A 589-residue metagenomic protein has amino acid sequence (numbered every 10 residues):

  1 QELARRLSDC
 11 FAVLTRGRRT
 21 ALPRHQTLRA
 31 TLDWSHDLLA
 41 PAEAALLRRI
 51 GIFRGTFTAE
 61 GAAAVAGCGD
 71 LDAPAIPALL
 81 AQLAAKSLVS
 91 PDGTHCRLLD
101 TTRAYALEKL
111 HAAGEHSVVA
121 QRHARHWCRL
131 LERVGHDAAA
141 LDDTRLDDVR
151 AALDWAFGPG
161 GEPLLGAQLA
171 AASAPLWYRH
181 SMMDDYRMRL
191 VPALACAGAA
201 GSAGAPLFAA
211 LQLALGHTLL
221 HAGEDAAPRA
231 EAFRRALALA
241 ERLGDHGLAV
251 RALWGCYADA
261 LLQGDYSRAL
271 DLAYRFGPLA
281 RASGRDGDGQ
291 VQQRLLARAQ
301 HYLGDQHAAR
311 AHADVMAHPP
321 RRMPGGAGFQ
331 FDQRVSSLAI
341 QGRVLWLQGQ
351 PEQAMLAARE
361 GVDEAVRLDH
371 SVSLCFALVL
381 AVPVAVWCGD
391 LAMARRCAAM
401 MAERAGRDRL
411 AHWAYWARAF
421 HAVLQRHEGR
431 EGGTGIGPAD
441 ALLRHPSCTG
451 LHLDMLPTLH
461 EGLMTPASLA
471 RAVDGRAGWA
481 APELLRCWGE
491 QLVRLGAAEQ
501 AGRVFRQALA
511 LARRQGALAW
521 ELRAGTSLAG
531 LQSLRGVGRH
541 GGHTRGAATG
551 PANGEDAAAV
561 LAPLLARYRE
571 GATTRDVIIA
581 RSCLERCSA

Functional and structural regions predicted by a protein language model:
Q1-R6, G17: Non-catalytic, charged helical/coil tracts that couple and regulate nucleotide-powered enzyme cores
R5-A12, L32, H36-A113, S117-R125 (+1 more regions): C-terminal boundary/linker of central alpha/beta nucleotide-binding cores
V13-L22, H136: Active-site flanking loop/helix segments enriched in acidic
R24-L28, A42: N-terminal positioning helix adjacent to the helix-turn-helix/winged-helix DNA-binding module
A84-A85, L153, F157, L509: Alpha-helix C-terminal capping/helix-coil junction sites
S90-P91, E108-G287, R298-D314, H318 (+5 more regions): Inter-helical turn/loop elements of alpha-helical hairpins
Q212, R310-A317, L338-A589: Helix-coil-helix junctions within alpha-helical repeat/solenoid scaffolds
P319-P320, Q333-R334: Solenoidal tandem-repeat scaffolds enriched in leucines and small polar residues
